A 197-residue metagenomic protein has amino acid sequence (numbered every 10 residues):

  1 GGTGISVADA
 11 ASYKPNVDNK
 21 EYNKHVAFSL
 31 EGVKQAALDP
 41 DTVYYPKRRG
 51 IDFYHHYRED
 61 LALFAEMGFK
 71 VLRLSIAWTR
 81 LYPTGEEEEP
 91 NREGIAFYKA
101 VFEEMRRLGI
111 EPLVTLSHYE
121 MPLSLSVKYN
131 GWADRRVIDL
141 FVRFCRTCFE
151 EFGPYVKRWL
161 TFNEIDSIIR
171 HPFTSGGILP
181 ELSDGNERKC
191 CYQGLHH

Functional and structural regions predicted by a protein language model:
G1-D41, T84-E86, I95-H197: Active-site region of glycoside hydrolase catalytic domains
Y44-K47, E59, G68, G109 (+1 more regions): Homeobox/homeodomain signature
P46-Y54, Y192-L195: Short acidic-aromatic active-site loops that bind/stabilize oxyanions
G50-F64, V137-C148: Short, acidic/polar
I51, E89-R92: Residue-level marker of alpha-helix boundaries and capping positions
H56-A77, E111: Catalytic domains of carbohydrate-active enzymes, especially glycoside hydrolases
I76-P90: Glycine-rich, proline-tolerant flexible connector loops at the mouths of alpha/beta enzymes
